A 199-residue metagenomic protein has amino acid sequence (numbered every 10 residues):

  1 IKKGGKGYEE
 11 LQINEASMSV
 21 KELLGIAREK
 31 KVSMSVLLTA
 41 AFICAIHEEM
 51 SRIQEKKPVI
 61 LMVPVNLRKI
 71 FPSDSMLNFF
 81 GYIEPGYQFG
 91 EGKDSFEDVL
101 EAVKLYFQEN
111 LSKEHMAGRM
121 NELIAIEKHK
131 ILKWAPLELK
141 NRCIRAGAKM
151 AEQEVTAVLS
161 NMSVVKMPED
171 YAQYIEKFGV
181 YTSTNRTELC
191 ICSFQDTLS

Functional and structural regions predicted by a protein language model:
I1-V32: Flexible, P/S/T/G-rich "lid" or insertion loops adjacent to the active sites of thioester-utilizing
E15, L24, H47-S199: Acyl-thioester-dependent acyl-group transfer interface
S19-L23, M34-I46, V103: Structural preference for long, well-ordered alpha-helical segments in enzyme cores
V32-S33, D94: A generic structural signal for alpha-helix starts
